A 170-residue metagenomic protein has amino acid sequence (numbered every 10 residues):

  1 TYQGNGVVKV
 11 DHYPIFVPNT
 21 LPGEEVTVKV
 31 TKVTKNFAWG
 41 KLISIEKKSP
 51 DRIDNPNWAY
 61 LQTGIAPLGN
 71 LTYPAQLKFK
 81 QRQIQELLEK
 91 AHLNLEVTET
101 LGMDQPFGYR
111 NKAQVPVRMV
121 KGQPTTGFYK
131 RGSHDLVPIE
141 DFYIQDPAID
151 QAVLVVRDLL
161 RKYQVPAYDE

Functional and structural regions predicted by a protein language model:
T1-E170: Accessory RNA-recognition modules of RNA-modification enzymes
